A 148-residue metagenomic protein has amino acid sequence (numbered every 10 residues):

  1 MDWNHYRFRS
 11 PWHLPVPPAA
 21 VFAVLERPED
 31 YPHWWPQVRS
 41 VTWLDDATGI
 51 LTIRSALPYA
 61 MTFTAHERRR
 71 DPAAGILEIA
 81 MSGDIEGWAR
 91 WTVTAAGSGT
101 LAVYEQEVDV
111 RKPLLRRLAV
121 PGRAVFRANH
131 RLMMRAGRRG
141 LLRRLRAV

Functional and structural regions predicted by a protein language model:
M1-D46: Hydrophobic ligand-binding cavity/cleft-lining segments
W3, L57-P58, L115: Short, aromatic- and cysteine-enriched interfacial helices/patches that mediate contacts at lipid membranes
P11-P15, T42, H66, T92 (+1 more regions): Generic structural detector for well-ordered beta-strands
V16-P18, D71-P72, A96-S98: Short loop segments at secondary-structure junctions
P17-A23, N129, M133, G137: Short amphipathic alpha-helical segments
V24, V125, R144: Residues that form generic nucleotide/phosphate-binding pockets
P32-P36, T42-W88, L101, R135-V148: Glycine-rich portal/gate segments that line the openings of hydrophobic small-molecule binding cavities
M81-R135: Beta-strand/loop substructures that line and gate deep hydrophobic ligand-binding cavities in soluble
